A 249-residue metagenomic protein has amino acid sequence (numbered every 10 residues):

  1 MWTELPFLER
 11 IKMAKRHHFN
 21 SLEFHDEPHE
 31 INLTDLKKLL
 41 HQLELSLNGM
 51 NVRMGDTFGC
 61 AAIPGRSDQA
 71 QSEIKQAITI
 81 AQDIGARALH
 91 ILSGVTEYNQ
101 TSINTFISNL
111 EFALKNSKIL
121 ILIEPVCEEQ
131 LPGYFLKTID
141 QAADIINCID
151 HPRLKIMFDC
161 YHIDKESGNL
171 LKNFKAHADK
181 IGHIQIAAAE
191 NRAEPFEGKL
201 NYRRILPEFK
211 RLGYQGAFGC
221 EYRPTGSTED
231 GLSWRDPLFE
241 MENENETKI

Functional and structural regions predicted by a protein language model:
M1-H18, E30, H41, Q76-T79 (+4 more regions): Histidine-acidic metal/acid-base catalytic patches
N20, F24-T105, Q215, C220-T225: Structural motif corresponding to the early beta-alpha repeats
L22, E128-L131, I163, N191: Residues at structural and domain junctions
D26, I123, F158: Short loop/edge segments at beta-strand edges and connector loops that shape dinucleotide/nucleotide cofactor-binding
V52, V126, A187: Histidine-centered beta-alpha loop that forms part of the nucleotide-sugar donor binding/catalytic region in diverse
C60-K155, K165: Active-site acidic/histidine proton-transfer and metal-coordination neighborhood in alpha/beta enzyme cores
